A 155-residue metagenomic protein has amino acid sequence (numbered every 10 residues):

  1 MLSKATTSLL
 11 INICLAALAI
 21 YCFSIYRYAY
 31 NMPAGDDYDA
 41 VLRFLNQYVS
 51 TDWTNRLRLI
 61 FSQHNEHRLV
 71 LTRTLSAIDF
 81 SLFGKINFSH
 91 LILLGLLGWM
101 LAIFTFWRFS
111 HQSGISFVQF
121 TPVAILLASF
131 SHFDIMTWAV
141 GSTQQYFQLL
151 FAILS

Functional and structural regions predicted by a protein language model:
M1-Y21: Start-transfer (signal-anchor) and selected internal transmembrane alpha helices of multi-pass inner/ER membrane
C22-H67, L75-S81: Extracytoplasmic loop-helix module adjacent to an early transmembrane segment
R27, D79-L82, W107-R108, A128-A139: Juxtamembrane "helix-exit" motif on the non-cytosolic side of transmembrane helices
H64-N65, L91-L96, Q144: Alpha-helical transmembrane segments of multi-pass integral membrane proteins
T74-G95: Juxtamembrane segments of multi-pass membrane glycosylation machinery that transfer sugars from lipid-linked donors
L93-Q119, L154: Transmembrane-helix motifs of polytopic, lipid-linked glycan transferases
S110-S131, L150: Transmembrane-helix signature of polytopic, membrane-embedded enzymes that assemble or transfer cell-envelope glycans
F133-L154: Multi-pass, polyprenyl lipid-linked donor-dependent membrane glycosyltransferases
